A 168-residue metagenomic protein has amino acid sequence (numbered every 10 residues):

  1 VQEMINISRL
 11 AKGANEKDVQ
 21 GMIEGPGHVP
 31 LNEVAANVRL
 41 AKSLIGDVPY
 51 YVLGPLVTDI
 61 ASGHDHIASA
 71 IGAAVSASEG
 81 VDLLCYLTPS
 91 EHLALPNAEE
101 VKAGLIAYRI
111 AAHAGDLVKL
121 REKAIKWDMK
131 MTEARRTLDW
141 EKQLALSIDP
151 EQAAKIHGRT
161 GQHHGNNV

Functional and structural regions predicted by a protein language model:
V1-Q2, S8-D18, L40, A94-V168: Catalytic or ion-coupling anion/metal-binding cores of large enzyme and transporter domains
V1-T58, H64, S69-L83: Alpha/beta enzyme core
M22-I23, Y51, L83-Y86, D116-K126: Acidic/polar loop patches that form or flank catalytic/metal-binding clefts of enzymes that bind anionic ligands
G54-S62, T88-V101: Short beta-alpha connecting loops at secondary-structure transitions that line or flank enzyme active sites
